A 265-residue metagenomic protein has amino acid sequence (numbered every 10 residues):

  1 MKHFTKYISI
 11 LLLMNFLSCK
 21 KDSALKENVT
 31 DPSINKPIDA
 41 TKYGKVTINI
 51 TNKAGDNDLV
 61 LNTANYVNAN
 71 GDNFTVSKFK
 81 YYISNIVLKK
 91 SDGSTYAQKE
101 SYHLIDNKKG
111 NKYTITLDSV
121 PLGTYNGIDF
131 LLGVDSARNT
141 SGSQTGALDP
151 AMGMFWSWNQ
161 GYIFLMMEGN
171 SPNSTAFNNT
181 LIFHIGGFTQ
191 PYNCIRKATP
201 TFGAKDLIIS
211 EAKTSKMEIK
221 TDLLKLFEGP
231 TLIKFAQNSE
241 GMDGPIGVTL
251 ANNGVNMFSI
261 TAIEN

Functional and structural regions predicted by a protein language model:
H3-I10: Sec-dependent signal peptide recognition, specifically the positively charged N-region followed immediately by
I10-L13, G153-F155: Intrinsically disordered regions, especially transient/low-confidence alpha-helical propensity segments and coil-helix
N15-S18: C-terminal motif of bacterial Sec signal peptides marking the signal peptidase cleavage site
K20-S23: Bacterial signal peptide processing site
L25-N265: A short, solvent-exposed, low-complexity linear motif enriched for acidic/polar residues with Pro/Gly/Ser/Thr
